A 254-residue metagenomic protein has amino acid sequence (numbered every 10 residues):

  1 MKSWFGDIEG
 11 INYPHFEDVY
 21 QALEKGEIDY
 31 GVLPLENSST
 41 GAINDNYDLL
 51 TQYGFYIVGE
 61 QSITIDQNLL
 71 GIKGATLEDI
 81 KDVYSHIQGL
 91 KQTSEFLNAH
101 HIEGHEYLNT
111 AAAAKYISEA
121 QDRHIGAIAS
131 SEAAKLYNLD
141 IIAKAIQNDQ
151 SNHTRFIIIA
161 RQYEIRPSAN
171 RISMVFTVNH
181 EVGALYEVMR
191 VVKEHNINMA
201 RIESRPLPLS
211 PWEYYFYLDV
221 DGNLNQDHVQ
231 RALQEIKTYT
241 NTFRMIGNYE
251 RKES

Functional and structural regions predicted by a protein language model:
K2-S254: Domain-level signature for soluble enzymes in the chorismate/prephenate branch of the shikimate pathway
